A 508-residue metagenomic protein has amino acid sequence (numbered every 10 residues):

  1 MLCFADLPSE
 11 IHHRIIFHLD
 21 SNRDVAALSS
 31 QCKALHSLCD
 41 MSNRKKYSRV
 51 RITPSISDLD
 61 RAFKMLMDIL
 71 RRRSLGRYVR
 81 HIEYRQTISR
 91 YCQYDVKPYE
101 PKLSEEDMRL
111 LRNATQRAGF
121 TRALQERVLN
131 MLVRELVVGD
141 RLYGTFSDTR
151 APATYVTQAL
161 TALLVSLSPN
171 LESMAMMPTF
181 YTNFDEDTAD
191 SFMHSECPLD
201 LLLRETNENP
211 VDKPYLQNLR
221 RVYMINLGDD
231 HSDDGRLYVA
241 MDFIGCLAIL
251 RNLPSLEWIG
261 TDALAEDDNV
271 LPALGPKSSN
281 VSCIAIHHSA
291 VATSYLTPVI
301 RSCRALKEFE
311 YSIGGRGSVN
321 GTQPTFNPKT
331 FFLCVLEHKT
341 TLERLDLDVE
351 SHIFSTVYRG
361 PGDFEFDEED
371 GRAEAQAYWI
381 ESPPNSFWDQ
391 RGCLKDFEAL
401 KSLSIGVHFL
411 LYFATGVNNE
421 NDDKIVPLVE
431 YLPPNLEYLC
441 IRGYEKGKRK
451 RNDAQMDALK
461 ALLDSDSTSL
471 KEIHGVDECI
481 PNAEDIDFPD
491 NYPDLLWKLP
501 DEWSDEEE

Functional and structural regions predicted by a protein language model:
L2, H12, D60-R71, Y155-L163 (+9 more regions): Leucine-rich repeat
L2-D267, V281-S282, L436: N-terminal adaptor/linker regions at the entrance to substrate-recognition repeat cores in CRL/SCF substrate receptors
I15, I69, S89, L336-E508: Leucine-rich solenoid repeat modules
M41-K46, S74-H81, L167-S173, D212-R221 (+8 more regions): Leucine-rich repeat
P54, Y84-I88, M176-Y181, Y223-D230 (+7 more regions): Concave beta-strand-loop units of leucine-rich repeat
G119-G139, N226-D234, I313-P324, D348-E381: Acidic/polar low-complexity surface segments
P298-I313, Q323: Acidic, serine/threonine- and glycine-rich low-complexity intrinsically disordered segments that serve as flexible
